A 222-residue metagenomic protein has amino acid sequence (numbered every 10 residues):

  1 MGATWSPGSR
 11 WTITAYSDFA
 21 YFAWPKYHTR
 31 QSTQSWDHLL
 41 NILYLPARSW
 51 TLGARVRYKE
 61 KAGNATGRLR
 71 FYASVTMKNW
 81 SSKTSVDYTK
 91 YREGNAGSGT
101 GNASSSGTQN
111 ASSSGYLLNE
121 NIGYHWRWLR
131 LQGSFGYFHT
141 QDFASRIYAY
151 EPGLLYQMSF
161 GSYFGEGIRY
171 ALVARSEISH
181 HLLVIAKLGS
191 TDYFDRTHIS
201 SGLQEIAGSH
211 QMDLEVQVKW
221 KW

Functional and structural regions predicted by a protein language model:
M1-W222: Exposed, low-structure sequence patches enriched in small/polar residues
